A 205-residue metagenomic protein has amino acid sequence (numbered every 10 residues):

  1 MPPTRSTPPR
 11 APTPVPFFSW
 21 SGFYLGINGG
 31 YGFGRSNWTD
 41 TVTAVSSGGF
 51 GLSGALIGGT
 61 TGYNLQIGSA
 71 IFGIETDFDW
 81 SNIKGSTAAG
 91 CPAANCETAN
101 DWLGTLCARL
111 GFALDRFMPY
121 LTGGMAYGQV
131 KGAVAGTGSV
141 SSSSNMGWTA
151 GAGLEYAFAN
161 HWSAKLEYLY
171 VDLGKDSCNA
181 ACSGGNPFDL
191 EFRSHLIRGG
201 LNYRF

Functional and structural regions predicted by a protein language model:
M1-F205: Gram-negative outer-membrane beta-barrel domains
